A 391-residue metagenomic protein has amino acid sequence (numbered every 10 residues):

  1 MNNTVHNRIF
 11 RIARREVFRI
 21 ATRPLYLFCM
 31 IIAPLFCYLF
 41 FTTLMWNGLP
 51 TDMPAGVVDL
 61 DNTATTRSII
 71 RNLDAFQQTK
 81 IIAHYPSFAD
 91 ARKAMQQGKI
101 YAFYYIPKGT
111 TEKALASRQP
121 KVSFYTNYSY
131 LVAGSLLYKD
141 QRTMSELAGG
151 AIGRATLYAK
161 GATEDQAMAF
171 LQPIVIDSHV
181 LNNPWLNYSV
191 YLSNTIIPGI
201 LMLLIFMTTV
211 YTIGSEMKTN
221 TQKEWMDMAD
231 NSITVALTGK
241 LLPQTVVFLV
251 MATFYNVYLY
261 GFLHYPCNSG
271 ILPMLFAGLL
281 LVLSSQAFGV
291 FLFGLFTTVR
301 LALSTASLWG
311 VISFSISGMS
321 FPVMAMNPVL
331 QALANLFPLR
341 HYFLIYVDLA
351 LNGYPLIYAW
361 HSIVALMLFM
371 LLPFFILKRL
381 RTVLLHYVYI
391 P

Functional and structural regions predicted by a protein language model:
M1-V190, V383, I390-P391: Extracytoplasmic/periplasmic domains immediately adjacent to an N-terminal transmembrane anchor in multi-pass membrane
H6, F10-R14, L186, V190 (+4 more regions): Alpha-helical membrane-protein architecture signal
R23-P24, L241-T245, L272-F276: Short, amphipathic, aromatic/basic-enriched membrane-interface segments that mark the entry/exit of transmembrane
P24-L25, T234, R300: Residues that define the loop-to-transmembrane-helix transition and helix capping in multi-pass membrane transporters
F36-L39, H179-L259: Hydrophobic alpha-helical transmembrane segments of multi-pass membrane transport proteins
N62, F254-Y258, P266-P391: Membrane-spanning alpha-helical segments of multipass transporters and channels
Y104, K139, M207-S215, T219 (+3 more regions): Short helix-terminus and kink motifs of transmembrane alpha helices, predominantly at the cytoplasmic interface
